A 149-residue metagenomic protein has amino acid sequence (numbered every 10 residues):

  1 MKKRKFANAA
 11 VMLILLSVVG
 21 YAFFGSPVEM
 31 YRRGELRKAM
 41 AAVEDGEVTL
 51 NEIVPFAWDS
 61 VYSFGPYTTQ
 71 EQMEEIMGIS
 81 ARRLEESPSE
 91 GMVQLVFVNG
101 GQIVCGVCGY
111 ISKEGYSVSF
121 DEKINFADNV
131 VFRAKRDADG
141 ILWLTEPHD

Functional and structural regions predicted by a protein language model:
K3-A9, L16-L84: N-terminal export/targeting and maturation segments
A10-L13, Q94: Exposed boundary/loop context
F56-W58, S89-M92, A127: Extracytoplasmic
S80-L84, G101, G115-Y116: Short, low-complexity, polar/charged sequence segments that are solvent-exposed and flexible
E85, S89-V107: Short, structured surface segments that line ligand/substrate-binding pockets
C108-K113: A short acidic/small-residue loop/turn micro-motif
E114-D149: C-terminal partner/receptor-binding element of secreted or periplasmic proteins
